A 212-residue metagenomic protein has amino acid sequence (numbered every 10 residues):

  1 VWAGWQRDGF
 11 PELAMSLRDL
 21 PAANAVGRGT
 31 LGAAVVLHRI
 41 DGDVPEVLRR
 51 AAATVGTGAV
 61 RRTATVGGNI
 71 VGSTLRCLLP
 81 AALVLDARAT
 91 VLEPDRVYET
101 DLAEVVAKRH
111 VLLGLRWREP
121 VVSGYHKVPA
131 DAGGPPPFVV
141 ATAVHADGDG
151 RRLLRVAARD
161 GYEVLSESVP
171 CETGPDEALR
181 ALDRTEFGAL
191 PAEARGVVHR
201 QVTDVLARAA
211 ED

Functional and structural regions predicted by a protein language model:
V1-D212: C-terminal structural segment of proteins
